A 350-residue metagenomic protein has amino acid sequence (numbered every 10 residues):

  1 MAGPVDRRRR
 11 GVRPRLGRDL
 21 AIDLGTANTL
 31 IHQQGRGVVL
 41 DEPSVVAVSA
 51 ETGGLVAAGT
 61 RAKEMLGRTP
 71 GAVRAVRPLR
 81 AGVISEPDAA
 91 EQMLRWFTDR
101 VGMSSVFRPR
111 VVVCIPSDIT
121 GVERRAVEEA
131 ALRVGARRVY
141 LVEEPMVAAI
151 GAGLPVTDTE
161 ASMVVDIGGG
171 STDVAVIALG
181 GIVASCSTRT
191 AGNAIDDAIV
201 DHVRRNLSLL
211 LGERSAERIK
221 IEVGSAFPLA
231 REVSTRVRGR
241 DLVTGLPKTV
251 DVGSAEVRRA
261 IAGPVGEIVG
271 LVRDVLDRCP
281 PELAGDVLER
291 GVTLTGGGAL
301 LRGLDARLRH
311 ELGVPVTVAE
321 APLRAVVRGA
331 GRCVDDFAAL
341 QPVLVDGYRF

Functional and structural regions predicted by a protein language model:
M1-I167, A175-T293, A299-F350: Nucleotide/phosphate-binding catalytic cleft detector across ATP-hydrolyzing and phosphate-transferring enzymes
G170: Acidic, divalent-metal-coordinating active-site segment for phosphoryl/phosphodiester hydrolysis, typified by short
